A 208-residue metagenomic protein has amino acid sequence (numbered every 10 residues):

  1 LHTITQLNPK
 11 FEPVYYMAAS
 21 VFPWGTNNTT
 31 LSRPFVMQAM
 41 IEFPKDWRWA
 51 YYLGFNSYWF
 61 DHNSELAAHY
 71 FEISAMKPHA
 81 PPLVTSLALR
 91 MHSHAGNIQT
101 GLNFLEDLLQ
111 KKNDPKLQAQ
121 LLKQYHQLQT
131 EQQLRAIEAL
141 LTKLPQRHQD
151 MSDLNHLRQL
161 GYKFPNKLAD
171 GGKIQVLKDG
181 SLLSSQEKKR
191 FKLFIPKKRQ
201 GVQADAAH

Functional and structural regions predicted by a protein language model:
L1-N8, T30-M40: Amphipathic alpha-helices of TPR/Sel1-like and other helical repeat/solenoid scaffolds
H2-Y15, S20-N27: Short, charge-rich amphipathic alpha-helical segments embedded in non-transmembrane helical bundles/solenoids
T3-I4, Q38-A39, I73-A75, D107-L108: Canonical positions in the second alpha-helix
P9, P44-K45, P78-H79, K112-N113: Short coil turns that delineate tetratricopeptide repeat
Y16-A18, R33, W47-L53, E65-A68 (+4 more regions): Alpha-solenoid helical repeat scaffolds
V21-P23, S57-Y58, H92: Residue at a conserved register position within TPR or TPR-like alpha-solenoid repeats
W24-N28, Q38-E42, S86, T100-E106 (+2 more regions): Low-complexity, acidic interaction segments enriched in glycine
T26-F35, D61-Y70, N97-T100: Structural signature of tandem alpha-helical TPR/SEL1-like repeats, specifically the intra-repeat loop/turn
